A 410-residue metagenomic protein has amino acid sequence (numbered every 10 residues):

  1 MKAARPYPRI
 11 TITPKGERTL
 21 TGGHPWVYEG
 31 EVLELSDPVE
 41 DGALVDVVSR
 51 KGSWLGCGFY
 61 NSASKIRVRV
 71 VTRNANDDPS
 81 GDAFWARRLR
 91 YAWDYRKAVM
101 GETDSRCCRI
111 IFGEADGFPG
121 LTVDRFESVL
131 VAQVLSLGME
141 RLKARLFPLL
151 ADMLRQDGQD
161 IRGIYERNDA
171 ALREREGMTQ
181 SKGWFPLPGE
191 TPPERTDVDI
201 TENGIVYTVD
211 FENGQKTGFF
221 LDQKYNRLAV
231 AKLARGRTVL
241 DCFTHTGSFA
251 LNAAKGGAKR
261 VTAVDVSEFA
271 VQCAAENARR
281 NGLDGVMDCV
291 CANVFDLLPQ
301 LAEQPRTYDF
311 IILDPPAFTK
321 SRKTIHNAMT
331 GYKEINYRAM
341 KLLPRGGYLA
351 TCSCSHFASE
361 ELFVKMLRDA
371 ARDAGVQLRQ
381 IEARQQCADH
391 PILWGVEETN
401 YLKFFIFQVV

Functional and structural regions predicted by a protein language model:
M1-E127: Non-catalytic accessory regions of SAM-dependent methyltransferases
I111-D124, K143-F219: Non-catalytic substrate-recognition/targeting regions of SAM-dependent transferases
G236-H245: Conserved class I S-adenosyl-L-methionine
T246-K259: Conserved SAM-binding loop of SAM-dependent methyltransferases across substrates and taxa, primarily the Class I
R260-D265: Conserved SAM-binding motif I beta-strand of class I
F269-I312: S-adenosyl-L-methionine
Y308-R338: Mobile active-site "lid"/loop adjacent to the S-adenosyl-L-methionine
E334, Y348-V410: C-terminal catalytic and target-recognition region of SAM-dependent MTase-like enzymes, primarily methyltransferases
